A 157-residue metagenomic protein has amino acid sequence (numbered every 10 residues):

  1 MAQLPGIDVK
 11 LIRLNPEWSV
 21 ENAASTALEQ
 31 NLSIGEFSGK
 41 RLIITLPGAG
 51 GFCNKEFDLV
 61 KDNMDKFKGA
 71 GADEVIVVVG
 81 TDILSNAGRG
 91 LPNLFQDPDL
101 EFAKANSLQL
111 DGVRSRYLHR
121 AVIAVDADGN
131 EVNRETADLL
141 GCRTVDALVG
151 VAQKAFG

Functional and structural regions predicted by a protein language model:
M1-G157: Chalcogenol-based redox active-site neighborhoods
